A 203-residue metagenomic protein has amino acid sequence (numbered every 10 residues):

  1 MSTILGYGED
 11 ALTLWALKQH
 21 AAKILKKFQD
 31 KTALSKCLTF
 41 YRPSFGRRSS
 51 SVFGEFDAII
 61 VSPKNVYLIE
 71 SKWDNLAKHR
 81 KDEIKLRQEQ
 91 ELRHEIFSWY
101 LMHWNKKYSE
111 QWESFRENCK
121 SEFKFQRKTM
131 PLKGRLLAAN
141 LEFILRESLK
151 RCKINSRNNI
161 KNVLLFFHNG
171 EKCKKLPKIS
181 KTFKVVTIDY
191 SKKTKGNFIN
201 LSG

Functional and structural regions predicted by a protein language model:
M1-G203: Charged, terminal alpha-helix-loop-beta segments that serve as non-catalytic nucleic-acid engagement and/or assembly
